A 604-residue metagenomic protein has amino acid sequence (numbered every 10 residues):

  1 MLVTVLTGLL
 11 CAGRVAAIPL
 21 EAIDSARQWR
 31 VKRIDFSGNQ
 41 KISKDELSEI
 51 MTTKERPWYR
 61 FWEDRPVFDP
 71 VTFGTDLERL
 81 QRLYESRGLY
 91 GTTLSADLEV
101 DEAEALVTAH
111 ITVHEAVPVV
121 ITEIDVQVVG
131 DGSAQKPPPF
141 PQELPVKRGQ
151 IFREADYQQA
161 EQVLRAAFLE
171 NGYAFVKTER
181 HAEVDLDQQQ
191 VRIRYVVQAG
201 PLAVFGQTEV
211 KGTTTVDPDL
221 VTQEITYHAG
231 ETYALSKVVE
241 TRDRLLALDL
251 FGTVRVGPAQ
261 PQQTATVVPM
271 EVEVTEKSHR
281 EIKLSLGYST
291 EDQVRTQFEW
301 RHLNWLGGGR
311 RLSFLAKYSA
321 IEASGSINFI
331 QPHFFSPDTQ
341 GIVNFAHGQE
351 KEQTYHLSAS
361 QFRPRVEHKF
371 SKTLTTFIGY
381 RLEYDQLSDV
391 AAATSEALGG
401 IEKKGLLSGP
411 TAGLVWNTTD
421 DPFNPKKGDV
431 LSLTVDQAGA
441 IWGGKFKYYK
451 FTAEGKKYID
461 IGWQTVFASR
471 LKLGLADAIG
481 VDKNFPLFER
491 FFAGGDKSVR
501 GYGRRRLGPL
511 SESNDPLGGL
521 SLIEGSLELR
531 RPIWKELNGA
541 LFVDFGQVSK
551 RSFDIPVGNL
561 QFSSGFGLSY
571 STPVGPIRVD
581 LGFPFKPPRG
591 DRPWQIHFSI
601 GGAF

Functional and structural regions predicted by a protein language model:
A17-E49, T53-T290, E299, S313-Q331 (+5 more regions): Periplasmic polypeptide-binding modules associated with outer-membrane biogenesis and secretion
D76, A160, D292-V294, I321-A323 (+7 more regions): Residues that define the transmembrane beta-barrel architecture of outer-membrane proteins
I225, P258, R280-T290, T296-F298 (+6 more regions): Transmembrane beta-strand segments that form the barrel wall of outer-membrane beta-barrel proteins
A247, E281, R381, D385-E536 (+3 more regions): C-terminal outer-membrane beta-barrel translocator/porin domains of Gram-negative envelope proteins and their
F251-G252, R280-I282, Q293, W305-L312 (+6 more regions): Repeated loop/turn-to-beta-strand initiation elements of outer-membrane beta-barrel proteins
W300, T411-A412, F566-I577, P593-F604: Outer-membrane beta-barrel "beta-signal"
H302-N304, Q331-H333, H368, W416-T418 (+6 more regions): Residue-level signature of outer-membrane beta-barrel architecture
G325-K404, P410: Transmembrane beta-barrel wall of Gram-negative outer-membrane proteins
